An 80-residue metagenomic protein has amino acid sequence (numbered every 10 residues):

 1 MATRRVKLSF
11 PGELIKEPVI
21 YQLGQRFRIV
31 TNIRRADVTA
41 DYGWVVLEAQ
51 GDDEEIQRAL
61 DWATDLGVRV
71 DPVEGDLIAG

Functional and structural regions predicted by a protein language model:
M1-G80: Long, contiguous binding/interaction regions
